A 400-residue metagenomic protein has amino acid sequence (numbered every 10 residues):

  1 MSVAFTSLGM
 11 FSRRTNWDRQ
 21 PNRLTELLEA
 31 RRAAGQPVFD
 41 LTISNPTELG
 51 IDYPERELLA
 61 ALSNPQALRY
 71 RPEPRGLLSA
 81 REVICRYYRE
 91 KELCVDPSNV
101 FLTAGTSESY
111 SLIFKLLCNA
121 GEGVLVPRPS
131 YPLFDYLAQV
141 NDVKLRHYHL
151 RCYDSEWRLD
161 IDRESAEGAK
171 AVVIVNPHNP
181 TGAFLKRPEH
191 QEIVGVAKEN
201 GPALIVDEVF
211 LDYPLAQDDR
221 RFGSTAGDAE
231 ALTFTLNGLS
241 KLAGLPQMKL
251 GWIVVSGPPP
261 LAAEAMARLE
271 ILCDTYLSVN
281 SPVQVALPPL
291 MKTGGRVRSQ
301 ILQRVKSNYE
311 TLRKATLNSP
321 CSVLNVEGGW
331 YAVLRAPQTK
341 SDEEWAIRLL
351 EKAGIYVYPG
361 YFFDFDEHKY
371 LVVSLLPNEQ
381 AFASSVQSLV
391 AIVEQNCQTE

Functional and structural regions predicted by a protein language model:
S2-G105, L112, D160, S278 (+3 more regions): N-terminal small-domain helix-loop-helix segment of the aminotransferase-like
A34, N141, E199-N200, S319 (+2 more regions): Helix C-cap/helix->beta junction micro-motif
A67-E199, L211-G227, F234, Q387-S388 (+1 more regions): Conserved core of the PLP fold type I
R86, C94, R348-V357, F363-E400: PLP-dependent enzyme catalytic core of the Aspartate aminotransferase-like
V126, H147, V206, V357-P359: Hydrophobic residues in well-ordered beta-strands that form the structural core
G227-K306, K314, I392-E394: Conserved core segment of the aminotransferase class I/II
P288, Q303-R313, V323-A336, E367: Conserved glycine-rich beta-strand-loop-beta hairpin in the small C-terminal domain of fold type I
